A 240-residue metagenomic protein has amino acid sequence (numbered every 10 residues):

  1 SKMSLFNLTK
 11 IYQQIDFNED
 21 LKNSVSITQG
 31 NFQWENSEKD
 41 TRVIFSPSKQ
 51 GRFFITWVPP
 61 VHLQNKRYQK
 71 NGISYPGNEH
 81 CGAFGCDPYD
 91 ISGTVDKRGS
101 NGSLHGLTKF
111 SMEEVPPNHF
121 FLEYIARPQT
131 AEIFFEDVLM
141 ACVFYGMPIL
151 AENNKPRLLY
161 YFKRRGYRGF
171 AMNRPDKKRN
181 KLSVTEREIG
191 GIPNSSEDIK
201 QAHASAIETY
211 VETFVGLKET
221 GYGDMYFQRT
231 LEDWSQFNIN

Functional and structural regions predicted by a protein language model:
S1-R174, T213-N240: RNase H-like, metal-dependent nuclease domains and their acidic two-metal-ion catalytic environment used
A171-K218: Short alpha-helix plus adjacent loop in nuclease-associated cores
